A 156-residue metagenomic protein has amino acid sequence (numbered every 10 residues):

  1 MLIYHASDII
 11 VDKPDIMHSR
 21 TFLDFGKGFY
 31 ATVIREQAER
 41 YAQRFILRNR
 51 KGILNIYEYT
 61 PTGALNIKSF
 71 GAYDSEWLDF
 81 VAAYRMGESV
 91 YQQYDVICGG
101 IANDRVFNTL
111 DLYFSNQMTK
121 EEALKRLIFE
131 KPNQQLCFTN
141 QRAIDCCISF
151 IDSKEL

Functional and structural regions predicted by a protein language model:
M1-L23: Short aromatic-glycine-(Arg/Gly/Cys) micro-motifs in beta-strand/loop hairpins
L2, L23-D24, R44-L156: Conserved NAD+-utilizing ADP-ribose enzyme module
I9-V11, R40-Q43, Y59: Terminal, compositionally biased segments used for targeting/anchoring and flexible tails
V11-K13, T32, N66: A broad, structure-centric signal for solvent-exposed, well-ordered loop/edge residues that line or flank functional
R20-F45: Extended catalytic/binding region for NAD+/ADP-ribose chemistry, centered on the ART fold
